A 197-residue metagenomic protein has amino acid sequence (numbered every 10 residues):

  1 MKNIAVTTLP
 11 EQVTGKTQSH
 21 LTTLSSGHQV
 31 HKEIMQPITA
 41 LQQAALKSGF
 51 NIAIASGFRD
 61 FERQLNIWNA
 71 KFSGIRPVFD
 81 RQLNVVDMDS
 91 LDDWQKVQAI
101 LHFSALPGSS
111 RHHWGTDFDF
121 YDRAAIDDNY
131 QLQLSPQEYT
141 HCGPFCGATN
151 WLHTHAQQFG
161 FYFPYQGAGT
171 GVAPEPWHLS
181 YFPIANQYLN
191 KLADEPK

Functional and structural regions predicted by a protein language model:
K2-P196: Cell-envelope/glycan interface and biosynthesis
